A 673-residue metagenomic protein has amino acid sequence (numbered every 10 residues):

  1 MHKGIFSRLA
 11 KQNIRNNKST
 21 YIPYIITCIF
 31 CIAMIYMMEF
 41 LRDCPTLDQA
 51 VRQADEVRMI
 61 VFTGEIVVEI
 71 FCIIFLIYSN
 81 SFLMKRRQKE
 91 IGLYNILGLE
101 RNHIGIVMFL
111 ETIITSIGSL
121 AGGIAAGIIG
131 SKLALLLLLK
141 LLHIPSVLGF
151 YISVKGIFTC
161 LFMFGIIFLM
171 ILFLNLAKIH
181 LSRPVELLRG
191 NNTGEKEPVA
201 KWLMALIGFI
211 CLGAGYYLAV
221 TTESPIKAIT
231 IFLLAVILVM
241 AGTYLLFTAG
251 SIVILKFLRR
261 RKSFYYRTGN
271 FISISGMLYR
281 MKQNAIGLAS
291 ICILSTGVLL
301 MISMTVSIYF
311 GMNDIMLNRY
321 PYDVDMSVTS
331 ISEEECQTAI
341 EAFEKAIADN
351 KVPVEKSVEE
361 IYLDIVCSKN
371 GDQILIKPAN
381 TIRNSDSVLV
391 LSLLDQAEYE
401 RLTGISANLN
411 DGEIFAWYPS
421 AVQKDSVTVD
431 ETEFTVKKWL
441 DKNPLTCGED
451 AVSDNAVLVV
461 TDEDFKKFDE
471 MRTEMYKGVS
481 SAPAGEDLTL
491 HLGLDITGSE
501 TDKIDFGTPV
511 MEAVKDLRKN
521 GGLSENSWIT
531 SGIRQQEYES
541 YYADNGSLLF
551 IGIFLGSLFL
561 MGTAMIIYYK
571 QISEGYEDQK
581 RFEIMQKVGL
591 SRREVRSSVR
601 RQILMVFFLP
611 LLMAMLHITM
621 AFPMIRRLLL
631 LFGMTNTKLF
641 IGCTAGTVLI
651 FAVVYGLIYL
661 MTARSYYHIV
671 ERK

Functional and structural regions predicted by a protein language model:
M1-I32, E197-W202, C211, F247-S295 (+1 more regions): N-terminal Sec/SRP start-transfer signal
K3-I5, L181-E195, Y576-E577, Y667-K673: Short cytosolic juxtamembrane segments of multi-pass membrane proteins
S19-I25, M34-V67, F82-K85, L93-Y94 (+7 more regions): Peri-transmembrane interface segments
M34-F62, G242, A249-I252, T296-Y322: Alpha-helical transmembrane segments
F40-A50, A54, I124-G156, G213-T230 (+1 more regions): Short helix-loop junctions at transmembrane helix boundaries
I114-L258: Hydrophobic alpha-helical segments
M316-V328, E334-M561: Basic-flanked hydrophobic alpha-helices used for secretion and membrane insertion
